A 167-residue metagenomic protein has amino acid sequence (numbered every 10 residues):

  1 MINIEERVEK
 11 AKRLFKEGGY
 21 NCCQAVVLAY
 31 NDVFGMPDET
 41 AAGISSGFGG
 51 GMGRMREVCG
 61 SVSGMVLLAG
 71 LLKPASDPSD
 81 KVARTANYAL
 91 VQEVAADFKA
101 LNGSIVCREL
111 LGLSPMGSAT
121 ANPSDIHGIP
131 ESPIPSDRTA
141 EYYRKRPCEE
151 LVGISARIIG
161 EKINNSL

Functional and structural regions predicted by a protein language model:
M1-E17: Polybasic, low-complexity association/targeting segments
M1-I2, A29-G47, D125-S132: Acidic-glycine-rich active-site phosphate/pyrophosphate-binding loop
F15, G19, Y30, F34 (+5 more regions): Structural signal for hydrophobic packing residues in well-ordered secondary-structure cores of soluble enzyme domains
Y20, F48-L67: Glycine/serine-rich anion-binding loops at beta->alpha junctions that coordinate negatively charged ligand groups
V33-G43, L71-L90: Phosphate-handling active-site elements
A89-L167: C-terminal binding/interaction regions
